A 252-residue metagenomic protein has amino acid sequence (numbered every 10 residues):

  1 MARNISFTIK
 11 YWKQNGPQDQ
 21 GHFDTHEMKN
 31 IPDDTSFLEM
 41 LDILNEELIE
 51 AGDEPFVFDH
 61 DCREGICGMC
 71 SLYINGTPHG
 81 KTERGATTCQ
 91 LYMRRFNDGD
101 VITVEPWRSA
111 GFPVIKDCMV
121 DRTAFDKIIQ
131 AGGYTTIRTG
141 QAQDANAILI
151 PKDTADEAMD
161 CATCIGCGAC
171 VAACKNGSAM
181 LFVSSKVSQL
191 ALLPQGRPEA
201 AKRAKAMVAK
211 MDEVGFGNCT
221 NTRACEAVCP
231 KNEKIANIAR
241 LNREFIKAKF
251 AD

Functional and structural regions predicted by a protein language model:
R3-E27: Eukaryote-biased recognition of intrinsically disordered, low-complexity regulatory segments
W12, K29, I74-G76: Short strand-turn-strand beta-turns centered on an Asx-Gly dipeptide
D24-S36: Short, contiguous acidic and Ser/Thr-rich linear segments
T35-E54, I102-D252: Ferredoxin-type iron-sulfur electron-transfer modules in oxidoreductases and energy-metabolism complexes
D53-E54, M69-Y73: Long, hydrophobic/aromatic-enriched structural stretches that serve as scaffold segments
V57-M69: Short, structured protein-protein interaction patches enriched in aromatics and acidic/basic residues, typified by
I74-N97, V101-V104: Glycine-rich phosphate/adenylate-binding loop and adjacent beta-alpha elements of nucleotide- or dinucleotide-binding
